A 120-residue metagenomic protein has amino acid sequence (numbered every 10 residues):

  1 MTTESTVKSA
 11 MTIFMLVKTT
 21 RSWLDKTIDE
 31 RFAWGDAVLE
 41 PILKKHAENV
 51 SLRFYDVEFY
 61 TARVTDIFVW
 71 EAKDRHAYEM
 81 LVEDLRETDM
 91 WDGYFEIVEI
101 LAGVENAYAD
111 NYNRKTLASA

Functional and structural regions predicted by a protein language model:
M1-V64, K73-E79, G103-A120: Short S/T/G/P-rich N-terminal loop/turn motif that feeds into the first structured element of a domain
E48-V50, G93-E96: Residue-level signal for beta-strand positions within conserved beta-sheet cores that form or flank
F68: Conserved, mostly hydrophobic/aromatic
L85-F95: A common structural junction motif
E99-I100: Polybasic/polar functional segments that serve as interface/processing modules
